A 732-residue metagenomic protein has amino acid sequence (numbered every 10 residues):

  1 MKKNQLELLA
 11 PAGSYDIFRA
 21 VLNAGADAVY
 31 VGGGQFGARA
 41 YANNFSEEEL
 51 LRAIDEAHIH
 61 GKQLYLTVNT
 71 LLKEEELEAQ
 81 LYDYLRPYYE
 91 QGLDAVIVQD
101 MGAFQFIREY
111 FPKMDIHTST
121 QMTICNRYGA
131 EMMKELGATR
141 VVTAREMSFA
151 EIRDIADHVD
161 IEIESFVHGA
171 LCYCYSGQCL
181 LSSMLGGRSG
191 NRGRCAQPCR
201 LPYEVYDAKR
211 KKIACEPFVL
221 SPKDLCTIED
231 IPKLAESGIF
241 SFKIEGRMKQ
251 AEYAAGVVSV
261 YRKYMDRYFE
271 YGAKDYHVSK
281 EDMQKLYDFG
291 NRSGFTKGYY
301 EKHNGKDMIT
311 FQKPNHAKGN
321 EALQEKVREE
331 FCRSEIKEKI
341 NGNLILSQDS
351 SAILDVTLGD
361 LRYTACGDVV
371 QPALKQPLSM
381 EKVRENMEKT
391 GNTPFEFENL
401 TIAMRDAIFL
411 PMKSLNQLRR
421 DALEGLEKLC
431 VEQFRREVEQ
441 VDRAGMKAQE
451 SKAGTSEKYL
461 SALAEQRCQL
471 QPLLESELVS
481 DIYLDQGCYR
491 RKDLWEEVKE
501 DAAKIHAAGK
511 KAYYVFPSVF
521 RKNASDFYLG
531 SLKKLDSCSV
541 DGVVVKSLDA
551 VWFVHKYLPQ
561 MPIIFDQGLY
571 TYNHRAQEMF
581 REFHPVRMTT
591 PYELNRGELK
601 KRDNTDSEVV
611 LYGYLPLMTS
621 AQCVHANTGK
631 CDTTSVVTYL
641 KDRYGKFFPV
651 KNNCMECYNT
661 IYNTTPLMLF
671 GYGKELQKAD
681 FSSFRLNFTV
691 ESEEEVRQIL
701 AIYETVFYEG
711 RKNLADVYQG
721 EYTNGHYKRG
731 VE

Functional and structural regions predicted by a protein language model:
M1-A24, A28-A40, E47-I54, H60-Y89 (+5 more regions): Surface-exposed amphipathic alpha-helical tracts and adjacent flexible/coil segments at the periphery of soluble enzymes
F104-Q105, W552: Contiguous, well-ordered alpha-helical segments that form the cores/surfaces of helical PPI scaffolds
T123, Y570-T571: Beta/alpha (TIM)-barrel catalytic core signal, keyed to glycine-rich beta->alpha loops juxtaposed to Asp/Glu that bind
R127-Y128: Conserved nucleotide-cofactor-binding alpha/beta core module
